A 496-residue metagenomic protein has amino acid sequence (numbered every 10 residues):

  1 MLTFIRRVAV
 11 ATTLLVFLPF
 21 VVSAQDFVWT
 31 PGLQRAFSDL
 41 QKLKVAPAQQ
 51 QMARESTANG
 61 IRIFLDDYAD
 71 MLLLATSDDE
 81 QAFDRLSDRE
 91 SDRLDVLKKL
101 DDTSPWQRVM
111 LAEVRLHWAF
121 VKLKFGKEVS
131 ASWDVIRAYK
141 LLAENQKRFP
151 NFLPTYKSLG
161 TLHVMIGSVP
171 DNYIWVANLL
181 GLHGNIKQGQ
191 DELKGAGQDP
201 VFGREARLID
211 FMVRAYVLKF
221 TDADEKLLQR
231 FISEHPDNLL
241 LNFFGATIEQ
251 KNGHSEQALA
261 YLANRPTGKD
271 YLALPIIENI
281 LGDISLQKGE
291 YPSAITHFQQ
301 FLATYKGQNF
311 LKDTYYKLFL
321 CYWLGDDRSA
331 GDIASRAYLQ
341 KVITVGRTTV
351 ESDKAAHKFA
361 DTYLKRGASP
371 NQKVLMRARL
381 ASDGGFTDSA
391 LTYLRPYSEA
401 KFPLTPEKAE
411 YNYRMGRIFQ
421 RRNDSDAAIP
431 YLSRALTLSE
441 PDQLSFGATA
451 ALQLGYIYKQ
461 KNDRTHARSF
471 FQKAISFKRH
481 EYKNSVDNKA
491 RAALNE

Functional and structural regions predicted by a protein language model:
Q25-G32, N59, S104, F152 (+10 more regions): Generic helix N-cap/helix-start motif at coil->alpha-helix transitions
D26, A53-G60, D101-D102, R148 (+10 more regions): Solenoid-like repeat scaffolds
Q34, L65, A69-L72, M110 (+12 more regions): "A position-specific structural signal for the A-helix of alpha-solenoid helical repeats
D39, L43-P47, D66-R230: Short coil/linker segments at helix-helix boundaries
L43, G126, G184, L218-K219 (+6 more regions): Residue-level detector of the short coil/turn that links helix A to helix B within each tetratricopeptide repeat
P47-R54, F83-K98, S130-A143, G181-G195 (+7 more regions): Alpha-helical repeat scaffolds
L208-Y216, T247-K251, L375-G385, K401-G447: Alpha-helical adaptor scaffolds
F231, H357-Q372, L380-G384, R468-S469 (+1 more regions): Terminal, low-structured helical/coil segments at or just beyond the last alpha-helical repeat
